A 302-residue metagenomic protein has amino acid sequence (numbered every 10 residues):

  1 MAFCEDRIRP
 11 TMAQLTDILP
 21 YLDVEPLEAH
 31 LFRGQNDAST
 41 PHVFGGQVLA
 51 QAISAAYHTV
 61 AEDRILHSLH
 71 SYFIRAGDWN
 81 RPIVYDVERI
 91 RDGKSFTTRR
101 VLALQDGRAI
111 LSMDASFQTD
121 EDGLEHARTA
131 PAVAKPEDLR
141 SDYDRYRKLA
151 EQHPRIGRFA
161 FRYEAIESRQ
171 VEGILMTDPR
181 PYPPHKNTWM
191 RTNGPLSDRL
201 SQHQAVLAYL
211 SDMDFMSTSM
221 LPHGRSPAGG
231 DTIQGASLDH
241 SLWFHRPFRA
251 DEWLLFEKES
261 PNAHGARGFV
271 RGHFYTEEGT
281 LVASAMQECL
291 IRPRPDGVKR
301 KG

Functional and structural regions predicted by a protein language model:
F3-G302: Terminal targeting signals and extreme-terminal segments of soluble enzymes
